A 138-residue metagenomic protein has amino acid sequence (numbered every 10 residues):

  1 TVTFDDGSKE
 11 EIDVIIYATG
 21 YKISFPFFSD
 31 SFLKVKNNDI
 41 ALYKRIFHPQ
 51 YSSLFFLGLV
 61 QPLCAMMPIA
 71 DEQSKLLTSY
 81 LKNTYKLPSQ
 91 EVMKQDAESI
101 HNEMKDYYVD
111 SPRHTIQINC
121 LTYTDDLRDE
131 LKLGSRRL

Functional and structural regions predicted by a protein language model:
T1-M93, K105-L138: Flavin (primarily FAD) cofactor-binding/catalytic cores of flavoenzymes
D96-A97: Long acidic, serine-enriched intrinsically disordered low-complexity regions
I100-H101: Extended repeat-based interaction scaffolds and adjacent low-complexity, acidic/S/T/P-biased segments that form broad
